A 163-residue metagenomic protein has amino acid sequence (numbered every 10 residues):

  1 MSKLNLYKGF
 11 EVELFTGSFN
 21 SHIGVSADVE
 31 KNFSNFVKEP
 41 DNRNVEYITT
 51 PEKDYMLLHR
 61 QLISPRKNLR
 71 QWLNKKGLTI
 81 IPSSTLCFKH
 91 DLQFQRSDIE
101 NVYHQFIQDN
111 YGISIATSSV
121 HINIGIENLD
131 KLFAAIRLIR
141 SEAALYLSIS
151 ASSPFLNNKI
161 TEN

Functional and structural regions predicted by a protein language model:
M1-Y111, A116: Terminal catalytic/cofactor-binding subdomain
T50-E52, N123-E127: Short strand-loop junctions, especially beta-strand C-caps/beta-turns that link beta-sheets to coils or alpha-helices
L86, H121-N123: Histidine-centered active-site/metal-ligand motif
S114-S118, G125-N163: Loop-rich catalytic cores of soluble enzymes, especially ATP-dependent carboxylate-amine ligases and other
